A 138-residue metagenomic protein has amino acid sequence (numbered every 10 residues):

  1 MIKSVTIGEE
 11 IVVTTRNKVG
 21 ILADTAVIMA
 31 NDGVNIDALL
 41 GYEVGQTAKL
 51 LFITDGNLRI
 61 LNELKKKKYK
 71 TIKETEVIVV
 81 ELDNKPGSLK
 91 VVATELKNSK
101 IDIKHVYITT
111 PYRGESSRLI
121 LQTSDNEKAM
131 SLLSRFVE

Functional and structural regions predicted by a protein language model:
M1-E138: A conserved regulatory-domain signal marking ACT and ACT-like small-molecule sensing domains and adjacent regulatory
